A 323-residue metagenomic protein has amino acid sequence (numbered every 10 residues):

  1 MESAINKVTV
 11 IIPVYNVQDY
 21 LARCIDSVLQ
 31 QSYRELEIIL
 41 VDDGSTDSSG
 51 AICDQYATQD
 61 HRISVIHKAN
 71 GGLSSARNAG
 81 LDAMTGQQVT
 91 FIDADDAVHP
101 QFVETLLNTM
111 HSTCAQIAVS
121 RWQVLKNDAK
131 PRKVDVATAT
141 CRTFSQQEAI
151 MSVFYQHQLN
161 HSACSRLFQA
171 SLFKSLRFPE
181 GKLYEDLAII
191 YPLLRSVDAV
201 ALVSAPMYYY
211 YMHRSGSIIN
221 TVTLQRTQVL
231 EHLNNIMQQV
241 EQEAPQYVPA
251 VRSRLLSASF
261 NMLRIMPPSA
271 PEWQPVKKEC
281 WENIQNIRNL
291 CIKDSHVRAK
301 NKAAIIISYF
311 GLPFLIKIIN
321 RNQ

Functional and structural regions predicted by a protein language model:
N16-Q30: Short, well-formed alpha-helical segments that are part of the catalytic scaffolds of diverse glycosyltransferases
A22, L36, D47-Q55, A97 (+1 more regions): Acidic helix N-cap motif at the loop->helix transition within catalytic regions of sugar-transfer enzymes
S27, R34, D42-A51, A69 (+1 more regions): A conserved acidic beta->alpha catalytic loop
K68-M84: Glycine-rich, basic loop-to-helix element that forms the pyrophosphate-binding segment of sugar-nucleotide handling
L73, A94-A201, M212, G216-V222: Donor-binding/catalytic cores of nucleotide-activated saccharide and glycerol-phosphate transferases/polymerases
V89: Short aromatic/hydrophobic "clamp" motif used to bind/position activated sugar donors
M207-H213, N220-Q246, P268-R288: Catalytic core of nucleotide-sugar-dependent glycosyltransferases
P268-Q323: Membrane-interface aromatic/basic loop that binds lipid-linked glycans or pyrophosphate carriers, typified by
